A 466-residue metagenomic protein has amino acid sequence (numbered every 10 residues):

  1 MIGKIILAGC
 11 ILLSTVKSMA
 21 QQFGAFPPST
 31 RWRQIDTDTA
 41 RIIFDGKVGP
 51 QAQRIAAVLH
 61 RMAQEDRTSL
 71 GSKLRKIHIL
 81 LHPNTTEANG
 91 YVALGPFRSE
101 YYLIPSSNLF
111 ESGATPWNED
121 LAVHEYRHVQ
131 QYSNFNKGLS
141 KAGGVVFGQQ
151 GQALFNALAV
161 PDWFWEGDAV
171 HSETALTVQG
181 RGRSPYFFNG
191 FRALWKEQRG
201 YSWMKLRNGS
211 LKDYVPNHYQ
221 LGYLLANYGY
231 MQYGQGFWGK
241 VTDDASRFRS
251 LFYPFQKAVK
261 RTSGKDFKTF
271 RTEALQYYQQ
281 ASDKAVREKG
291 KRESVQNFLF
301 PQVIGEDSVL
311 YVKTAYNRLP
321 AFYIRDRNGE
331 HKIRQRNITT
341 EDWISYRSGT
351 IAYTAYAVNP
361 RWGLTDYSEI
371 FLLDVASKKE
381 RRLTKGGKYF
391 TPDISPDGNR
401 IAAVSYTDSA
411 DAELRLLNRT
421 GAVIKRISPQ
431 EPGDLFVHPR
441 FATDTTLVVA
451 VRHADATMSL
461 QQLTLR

Functional and structural regions predicted by a protein language model:
M1-F26: Bacterial Sec-dependent N-terminal signal peptides
A20-F155, P161: Juxtacatalytic substrate-recognition/specificity segment
F23-F26, R31-Q34, D213, V241-W343 (+3 more regions): Beta/coil-rich, acidic/histidine-enriched accessory regions frequently appended to metallopeptidases
P27, P96-R98, A114-L121, V129 (+3 more regions): Acidic/His/Gly-enriched intrinsically disordered linker/tail segments that often contain short helix/coil "MoRF-like"
G182, Y186, K313-F322, Q335-E341 (+5 more regions): A flexible loop/linker signature enriched in serine peptidases of the S9 family
Y278-N297, R325-D342, L373-F390, R415-R440 (+2 more regions): Multi-bladed beta-propeller domains
P301-E306, W343-I351, P392-R400, H438-L447: Blade-terminus and WD-like Trp-Asp/Gly-His loop motifs, strongest in beta-propeller folds
